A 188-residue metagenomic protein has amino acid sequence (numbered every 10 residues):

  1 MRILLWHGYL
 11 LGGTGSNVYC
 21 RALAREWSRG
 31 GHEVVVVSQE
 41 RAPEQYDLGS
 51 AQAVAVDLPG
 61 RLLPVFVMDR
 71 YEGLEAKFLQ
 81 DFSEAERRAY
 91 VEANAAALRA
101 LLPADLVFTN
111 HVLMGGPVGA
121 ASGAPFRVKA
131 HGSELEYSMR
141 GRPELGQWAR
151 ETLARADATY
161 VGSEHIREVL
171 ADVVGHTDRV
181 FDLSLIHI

Functional and structural regions predicted by a protein language model:
M1-D57, A154, A158, G162: N-terminal subdomain of nucleotide-sugar transferases
V34-V35, F126, V180: Hydrophobic anchor at the start of a short beta-strand that flanks the dinucleotide cofactor-binding loop
V36-L101: A conserved catalytic-core segment of Leloir-type glycosyltransferases
A42, M114-G115, H165-R167: Alpha-helix capping/helix-boundary segments
R87-N94, V107-G123: An aromatic- and histidine-rich active-site surface loop
L106-T109, G119-Y137, L153, A158-Y160: Active-site proximal beta-strand in glycosyltransferases
R155-D182: A short, active-site helix/loop in glycosyltransferases that binds the activated sugar's phosphate group
I186-I188: Conserved small/polar residues in nucleotide/adenosyl-binding loops
